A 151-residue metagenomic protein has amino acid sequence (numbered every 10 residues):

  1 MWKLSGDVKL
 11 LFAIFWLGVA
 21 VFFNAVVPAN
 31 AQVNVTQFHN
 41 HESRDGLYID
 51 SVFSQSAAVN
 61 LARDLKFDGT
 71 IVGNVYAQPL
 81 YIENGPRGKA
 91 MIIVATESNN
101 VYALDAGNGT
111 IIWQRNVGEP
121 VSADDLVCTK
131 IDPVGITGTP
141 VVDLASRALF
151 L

Functional and structural regions predicted by a protein language model:
M1-L10: N-terminal secretory signal peptides that target proteins for export/translocation
L11-A25: Bacterial N-terminal signal peptides
V26-A31: Sec/Tat signal peptide C-region and signal peptidase I cleavage site
Q32-L151: Mobile, glycine-rich extracellular loop/lid and propeptide segments that shape or gate substrate/ligand access
